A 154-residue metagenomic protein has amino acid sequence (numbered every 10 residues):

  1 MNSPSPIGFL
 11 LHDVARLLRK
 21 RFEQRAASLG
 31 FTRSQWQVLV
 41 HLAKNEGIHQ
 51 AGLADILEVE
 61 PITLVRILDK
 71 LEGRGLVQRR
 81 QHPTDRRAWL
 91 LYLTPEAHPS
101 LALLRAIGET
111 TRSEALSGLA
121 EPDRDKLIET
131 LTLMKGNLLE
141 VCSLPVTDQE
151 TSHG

Functional and structural regions predicted by a protein language model:
M1, E121-G154: C-terminal regulatory/oligomerization modules of transcriptional regulators
M1-L29, P145-Q149, H153-G154: N-terminal leader segment of winged-helix/HTH proteins
R19, A51, D55, D69-G136: Charged, amphipathic alpha-helical coiled-coil/dimerization segments
V38-L39: Short alpha-helical "packing" element that flanks the helix-turn-helix/winged-helix DNA-binding module
N45-H49: Short capping segments at the starts of secondary-structure elements
E60: Helix-turn-helix DNA-binding motif, specifically the short coil turn and the N-cap/start of the second
